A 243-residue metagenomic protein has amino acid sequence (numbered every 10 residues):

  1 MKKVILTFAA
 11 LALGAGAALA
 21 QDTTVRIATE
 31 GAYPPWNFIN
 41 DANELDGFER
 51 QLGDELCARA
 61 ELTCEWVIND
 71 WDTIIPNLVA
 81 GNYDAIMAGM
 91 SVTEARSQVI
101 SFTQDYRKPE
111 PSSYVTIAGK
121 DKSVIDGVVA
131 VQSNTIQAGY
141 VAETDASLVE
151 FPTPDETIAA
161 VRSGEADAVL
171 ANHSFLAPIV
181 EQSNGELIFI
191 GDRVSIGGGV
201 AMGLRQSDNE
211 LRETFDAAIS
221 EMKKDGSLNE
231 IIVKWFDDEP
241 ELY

Functional and structural regions predicted by a protein language model:
A15-A20: Sec/Tat signal peptide C-region and signal peptidase I cleavage site
Q21-M90: Extracytoplasmic small-molecule ligand-binding "clamshell" domains of the periplasmic binding protein/Venus flytrap
G31, K108-S113, A177-S220, D238-Y243: Periplasmic-binding protein-like
R50, W66-P76, S133-N134, V149-S163 (+1 more regions): Short helix-initiation/N-cap motifs at beta->coil->alpha
R50-R59, A118-K120, I125-V128, Q132-Q137 (+1 more regions): Extended ligand-binding regions for polar small-molecule ligands
E61-T63, V79-A88, R162-A171, F175 (+1 more regions): Alpha-to-beta junction loops
L62, S91, R96, I100-V149: A conserved helix-loop-strand patch within extracytoplasmic ligand-binding domains of the periplasmic binding
T73, M90-V99, D167-I196: A ligand-binding cleft/hinge motif common to bilobed small-molecule-binding domains
